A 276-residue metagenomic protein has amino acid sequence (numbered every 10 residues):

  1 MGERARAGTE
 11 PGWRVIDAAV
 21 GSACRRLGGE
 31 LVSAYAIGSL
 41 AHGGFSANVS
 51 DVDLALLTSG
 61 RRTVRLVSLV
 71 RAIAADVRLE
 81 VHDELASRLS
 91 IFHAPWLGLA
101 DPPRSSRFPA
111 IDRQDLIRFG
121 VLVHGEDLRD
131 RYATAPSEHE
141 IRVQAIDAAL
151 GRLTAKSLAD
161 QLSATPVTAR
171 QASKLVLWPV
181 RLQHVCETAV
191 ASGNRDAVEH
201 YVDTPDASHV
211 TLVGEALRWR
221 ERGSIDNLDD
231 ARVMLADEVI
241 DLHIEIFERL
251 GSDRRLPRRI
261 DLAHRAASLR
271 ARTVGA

Functional and structural regions predicted by a protein language model:
M1-G2, D130-T134, H139-A276: Nucleotidyltransferase catalytic cores
M1-Y35, A276: Helical scaffold of the NTase/Pol beta-like nucleotidyltransferase catalytic core
G2-P11, V67-V176, A271-G275: Conserved NTP/Mg2+-binding pocket subregion across the NTase superfamily
P11, V15, L69, M234 (+1 more regions): Soluble or luminal CAZymes and related metallo-dependent hydrolases
A19-L27, V70-V81, I246, L250: Hydrophobic, Leu/Ile/Phe/Ala-enriched alpha-helical segments that form helix-helix packing faces
G28-E30, N48, E84-A86: Short helix-terminating capping/connector loops at secondary-structure junctions
A36-G38, H42-I73, S90: Catalytic metal-binding acidic patch
